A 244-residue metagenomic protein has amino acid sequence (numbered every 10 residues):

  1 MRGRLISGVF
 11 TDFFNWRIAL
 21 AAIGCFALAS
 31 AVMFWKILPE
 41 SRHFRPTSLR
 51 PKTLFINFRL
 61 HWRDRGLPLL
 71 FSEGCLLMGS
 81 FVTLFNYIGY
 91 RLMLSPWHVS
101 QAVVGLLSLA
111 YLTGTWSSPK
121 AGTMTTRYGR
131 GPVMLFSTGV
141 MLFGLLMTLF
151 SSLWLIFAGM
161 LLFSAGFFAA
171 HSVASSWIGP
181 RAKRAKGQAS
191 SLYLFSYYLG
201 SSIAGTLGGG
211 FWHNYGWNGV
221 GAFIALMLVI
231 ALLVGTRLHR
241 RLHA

Functional and structural regions predicted by a protein language model:
R2-T11, N15, A19, G89 (+1 more regions): Small-residue (Gly/Pro/Ala) motifs that create kinks and tight helix-helix packing interfaces
T11, W116-G129, W212: Helix-to-loop junctions at the C-terminal end of transmembrane segments in multipass secondary transporters
G24-P46, V234-H239: C-terminal membrane-cytosol helix-exit motif in multi-pass small-molecule transporters
L38-F71: Juxtamembrane intracellular "pre-TM" segments in multi-pass secondary transporters
R63-T83, F157, L161-A165: Pair of pore-lining "gating" transmembrane helices in MFS-fold secondary transporters
S95-T113, Q188-L192: Loop-to-transmembrane helix entry
R130-A174: C-terminal transmembrane helical hairpin of 12-TM major facilitator-type secondary transporters
P180-W217, G221-I224: A late C-terminal transmembrane helix in Major Facilitator Superfamily
